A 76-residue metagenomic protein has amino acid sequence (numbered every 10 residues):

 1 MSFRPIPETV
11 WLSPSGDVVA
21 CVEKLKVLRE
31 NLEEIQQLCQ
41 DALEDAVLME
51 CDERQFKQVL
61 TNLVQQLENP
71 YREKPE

Functional and structural regions predicted by a protein language model:
S2-Q40, P70: N-terminal acidic leader/helix
D41-N69: Short, charge-rich amphipathic interface segments used for partner binding and complex assembly
E73-E76: Short acidic DE-rich linear segments
